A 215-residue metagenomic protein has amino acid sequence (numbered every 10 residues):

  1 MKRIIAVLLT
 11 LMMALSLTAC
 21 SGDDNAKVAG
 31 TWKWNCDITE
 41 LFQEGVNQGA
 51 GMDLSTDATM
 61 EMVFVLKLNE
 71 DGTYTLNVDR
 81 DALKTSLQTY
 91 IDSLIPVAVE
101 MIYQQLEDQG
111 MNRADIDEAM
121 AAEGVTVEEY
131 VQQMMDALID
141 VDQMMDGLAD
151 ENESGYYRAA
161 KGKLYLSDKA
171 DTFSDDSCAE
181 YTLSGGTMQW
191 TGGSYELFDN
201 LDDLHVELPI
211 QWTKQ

Functional and structural regions predicted by a protein language model:
M1-L11: Positively charged n-region of N-terminal signal peptides that target proteins for export
L11-M12, T187: Residue-level detector of intrinsically disordered terminal segments
S16-A19: C-terminal motif of bacterial Sec signal peptides marking the signal peptidase cleavage site
S21-Q215: Lipid interaction determinants
